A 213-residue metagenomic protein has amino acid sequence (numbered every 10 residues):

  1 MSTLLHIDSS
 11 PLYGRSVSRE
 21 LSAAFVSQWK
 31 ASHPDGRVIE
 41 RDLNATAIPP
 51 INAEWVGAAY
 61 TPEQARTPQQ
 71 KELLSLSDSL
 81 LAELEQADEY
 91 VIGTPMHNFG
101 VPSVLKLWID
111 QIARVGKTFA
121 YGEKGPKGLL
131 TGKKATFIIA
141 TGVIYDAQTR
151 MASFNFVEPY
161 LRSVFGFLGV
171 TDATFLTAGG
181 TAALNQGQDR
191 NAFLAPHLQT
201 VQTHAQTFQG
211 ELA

Functional and structural regions predicted by a protein language model:
M1-T94, F99-R114, Q199-A213: N-terminal beta1-alpha1-beta2 submodule of the flavodoxin-like/Rossmannoid cofactor-binding fold
H6, I92, A135-I139, F175: Structural beta-sheet core signal
S10-L12, G142-D146, G180-L184: A short, flexible beta-alpha/helix-coil linker loop
L43, A140, A178-G180: Active-site donor-binding loop signature of nucleotide-sugar glycosyltransferases
Q70-L73, K117, F154, L194: A conditional alpha-helix N-cap/helix-loop micro-motif detector
I112-K117, P159: Gly/Ser/Thr-rich active-site loops/lids in small-molecule metabolic enzymes that frequently grip phosphoryl groups
Y121-F167: Short, glycine-/small-residue-rich phosphate/pyrophosphate-handling segment
Q148-A213: Glycine-rich phosphate/pyrophosphate-binding loop and the adjoining helix
